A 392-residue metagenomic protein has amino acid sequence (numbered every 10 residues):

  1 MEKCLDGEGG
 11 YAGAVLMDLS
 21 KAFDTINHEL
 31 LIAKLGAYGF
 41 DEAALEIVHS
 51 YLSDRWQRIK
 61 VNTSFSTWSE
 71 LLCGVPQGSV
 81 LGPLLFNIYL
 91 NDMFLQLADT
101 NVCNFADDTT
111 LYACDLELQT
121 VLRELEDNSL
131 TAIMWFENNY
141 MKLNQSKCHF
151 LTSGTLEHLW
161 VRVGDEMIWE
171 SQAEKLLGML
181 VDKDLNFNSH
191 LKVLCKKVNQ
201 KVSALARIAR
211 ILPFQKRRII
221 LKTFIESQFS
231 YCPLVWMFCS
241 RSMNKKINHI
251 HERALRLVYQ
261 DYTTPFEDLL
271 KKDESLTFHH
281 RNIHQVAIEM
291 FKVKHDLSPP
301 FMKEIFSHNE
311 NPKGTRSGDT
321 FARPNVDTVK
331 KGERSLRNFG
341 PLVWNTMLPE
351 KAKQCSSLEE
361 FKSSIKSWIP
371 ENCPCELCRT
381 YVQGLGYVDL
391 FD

Functional and structural regions predicted by a protein language model:
M1-E2, S50-W68, L194-K196, T328-F339: Reverse-transcriptase-like RNA-dependent polymerase core
M1-G36: Conserved catalytic palm subdomain of right-hand nucleotidyl-transferase polymerases, strongest for RNA-directed enzymes
C4-D6, A12, P83-A113: Active-site palm subdomain of RNA-directed nucleic acid polymerases
A12-L16, I59-L85, Y112-L118, W169-E170 (+6 more regions): Short, conserved non-catalytic motifs in the polymerase core
L16-D18, L35, V48, G78 (+10 more regions): Short, conserved catalytic/metal-binding micro-motifs enriched in Asp/Glu and His
A98, I168-V235: Basic, alpha-helical interaction scaffolds
D127, K142-E174: Short, conserved micro-motifs composed of acidic
S242-D392: Short linear motifs embedded in intrinsically disordered, charge-biased segments
